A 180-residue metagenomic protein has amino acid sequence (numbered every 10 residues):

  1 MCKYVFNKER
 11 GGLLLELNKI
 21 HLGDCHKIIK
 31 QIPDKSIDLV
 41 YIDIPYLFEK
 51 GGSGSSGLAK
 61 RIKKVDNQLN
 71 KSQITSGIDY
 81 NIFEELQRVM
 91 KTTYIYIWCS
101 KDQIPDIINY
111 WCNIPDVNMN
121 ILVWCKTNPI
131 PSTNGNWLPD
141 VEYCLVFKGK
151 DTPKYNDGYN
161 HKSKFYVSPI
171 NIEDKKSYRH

Functional and structural regions predicted by a protein language model:
C2-H180: Core catalytic lobe of class I
